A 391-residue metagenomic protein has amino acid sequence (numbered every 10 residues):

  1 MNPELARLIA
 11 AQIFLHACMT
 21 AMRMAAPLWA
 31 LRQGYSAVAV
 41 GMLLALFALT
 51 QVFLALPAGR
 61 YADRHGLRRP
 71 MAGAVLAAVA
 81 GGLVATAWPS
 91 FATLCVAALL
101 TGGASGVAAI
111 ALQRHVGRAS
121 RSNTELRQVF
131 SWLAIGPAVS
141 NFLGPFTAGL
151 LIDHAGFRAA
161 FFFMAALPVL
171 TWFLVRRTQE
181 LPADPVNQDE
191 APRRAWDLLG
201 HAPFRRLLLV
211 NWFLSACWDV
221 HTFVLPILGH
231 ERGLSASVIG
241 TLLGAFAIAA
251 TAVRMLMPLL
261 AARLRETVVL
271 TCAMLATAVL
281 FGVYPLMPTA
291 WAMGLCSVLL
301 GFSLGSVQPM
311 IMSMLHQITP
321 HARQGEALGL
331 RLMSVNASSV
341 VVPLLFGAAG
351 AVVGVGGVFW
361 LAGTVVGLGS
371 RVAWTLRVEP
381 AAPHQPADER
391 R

Functional and structural regions predicted by a protein language model:
M1-N2, E180-L208: Juxtamembrane intracellular "pre-TM" segments in multi-pass secondary transporters
N2-A48, R205-V210, S215-L228, R232: Helix-loop boundary and gating motifs at the non-cytosolic
M19, L100-L112, L300-I311: Core transmembrane helices of Major Facilitator Superfamily
A48-L56, N141-F142, A247-T251, M255 (+1 more regions): Residue-level signature of mid-helix packing/kink "hotspots" within the transmembrane helices of 12-pass Major
L54-G66, I152, V253-R265, G350: Helix-to-loop junctions at the C-terminal end of transmembrane segments in multipass secondary transporters
R69-L83, A165, V268-G282: Structural signature of the two symmetry-related core transmembrane helices
L99-G136: Cytoplasmic helix-loop-helix junction between adjacent transmembrane helices in 12-TM secondary transporters
A165-D184, G369-R377: C-terminal membrane-cytosol helix-exit motif in multi-pass small-molecule transporters
